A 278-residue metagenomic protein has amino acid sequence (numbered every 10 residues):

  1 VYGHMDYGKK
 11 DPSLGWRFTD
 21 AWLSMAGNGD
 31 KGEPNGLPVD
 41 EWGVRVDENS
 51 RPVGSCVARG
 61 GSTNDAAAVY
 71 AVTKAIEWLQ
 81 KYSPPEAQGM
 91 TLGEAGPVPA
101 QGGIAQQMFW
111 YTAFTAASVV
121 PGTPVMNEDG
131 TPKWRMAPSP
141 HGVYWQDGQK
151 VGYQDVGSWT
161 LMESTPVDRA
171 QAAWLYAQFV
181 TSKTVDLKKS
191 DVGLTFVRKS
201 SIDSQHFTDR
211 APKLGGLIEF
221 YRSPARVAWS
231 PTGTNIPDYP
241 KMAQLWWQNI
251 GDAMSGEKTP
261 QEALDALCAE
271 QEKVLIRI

Functional and structural regions predicted by a protein language model:
V1, A100-W110: Alpha-to-beta junction loops
D6-S55, G148-M162, K241-G251: Periplasmic solute-binding protein
T19-L23, P97-G102: Hydrophobic residues within well-ordered alpha-helices
D30-G89: Glycine-centered hinge/linker elements that transmit conformational signals in sensory and ligand-binding systems
Q80-Y82, P121-S200, A228-T232, K258: Extracytoplasmic/periplasmic substrate-recognition and gating elements
P85-Q101: Short helix-initiation/N-cap motifs at beta->coil->alpha
L92, F109-T115, P140, G157: Beta->alpha turn/N-cap motifs
P132-H141, S190-Q248, D252: Long, aromatic- and glycine/proline-rich binding clefts that accommodate carbohydrate-like moieties
